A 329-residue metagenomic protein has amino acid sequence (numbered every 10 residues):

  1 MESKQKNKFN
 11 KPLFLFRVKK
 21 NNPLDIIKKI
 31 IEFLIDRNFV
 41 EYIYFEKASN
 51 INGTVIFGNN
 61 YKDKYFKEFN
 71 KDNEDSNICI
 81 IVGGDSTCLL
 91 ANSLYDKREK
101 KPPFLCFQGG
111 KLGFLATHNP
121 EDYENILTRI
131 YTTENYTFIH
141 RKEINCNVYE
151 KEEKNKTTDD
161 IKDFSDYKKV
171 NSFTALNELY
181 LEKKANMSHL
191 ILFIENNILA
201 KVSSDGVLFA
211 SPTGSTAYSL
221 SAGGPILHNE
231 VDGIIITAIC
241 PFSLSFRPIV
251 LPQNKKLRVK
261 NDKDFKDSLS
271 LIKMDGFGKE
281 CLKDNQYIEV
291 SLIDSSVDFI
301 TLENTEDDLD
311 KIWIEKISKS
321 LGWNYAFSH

Functional and structural regions predicted by a protein language model:
M1-V82, L89-L94, P120-T137, V148-D159 (+1 more regions): ATP/NTP phosphate-donor binding region
I80, L105-F107: Hydrophobic/aromatic beta-strand patches that form the interior of the parallel beta-sheet core in alpha/beta enzyme
G84-T87, G110, T213-S215: Short glycine-rich anion-binding loops that position phosphate/pyrophosphate groups of nucleotides and phosphorylated
T87-R98, S219-G223: Short Gly/Thr/Asp-enriched flexible loops that form oxyanion-binding sites at enzyme active sites
K101-P103: Proline-centered loop/turn at the N-terminus of a beta-strand
G110-D205: Catalytic core of DAGKc-family lipid kinases
K151, K168, L181, I194-I198 (+1 more regions): ATP/nucleoside-binding phosphotransfer catalytic cores, i.e., glycine-rich phosphate-binding loops
N197-S245: Gly/Ser/Thr-rich active-site loops/lids in small-molecule metabolic enzymes that frequently grip phosphoryl groups
